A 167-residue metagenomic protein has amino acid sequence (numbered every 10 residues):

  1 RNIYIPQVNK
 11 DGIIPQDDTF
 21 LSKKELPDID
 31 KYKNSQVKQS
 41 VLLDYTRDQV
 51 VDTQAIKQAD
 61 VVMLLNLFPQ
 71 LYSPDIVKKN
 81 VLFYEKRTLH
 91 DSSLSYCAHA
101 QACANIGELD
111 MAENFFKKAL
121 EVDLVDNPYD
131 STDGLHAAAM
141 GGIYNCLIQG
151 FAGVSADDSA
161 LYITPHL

Functional and structural regions predicted by a protein language model:
R1-T132: Active-site core of glycosidic bond-cleaving carbohydrate-active enzymes
H136-H166: Catalytic cores of secreted or luminal carbohydrate-active enzymes
